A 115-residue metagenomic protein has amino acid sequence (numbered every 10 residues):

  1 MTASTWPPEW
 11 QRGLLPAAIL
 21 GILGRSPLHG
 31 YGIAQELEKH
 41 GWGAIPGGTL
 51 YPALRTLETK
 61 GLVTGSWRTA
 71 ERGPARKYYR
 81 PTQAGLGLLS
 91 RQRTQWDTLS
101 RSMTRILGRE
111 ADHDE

Functional and structural regions predicted by a protein language model:
M1-W6: Short, intrinsically disordered or compositionally biased N-terminal tails of bacterial proteins
P7-Y51: N-terminal helix-turn-helix DNA-binding core of bacterial DNA-binding proteins
Y51-E58: Short, hydrophobic-biased segments on the C-terminal half of alpha helices that form "recognition helices"
G61: Glycine-centered, phosphate/nucleic-acid-interacting loop/turn motifs that mediate DNA/RNA or nucleotide
G65: Short beta-strand "wing" residues that participate in macromolecule-binding interfaces
E71, A75-R93: Basic, amphipathic "hinge/linker" alpha-helix immediately C-terminal to the N-terminal HTH DNA-binding motif
L86-E115: Amphipathic alpha-helical dimerization/coiled-coil segments that flank or bridge DNA-binding/regulatory modules
